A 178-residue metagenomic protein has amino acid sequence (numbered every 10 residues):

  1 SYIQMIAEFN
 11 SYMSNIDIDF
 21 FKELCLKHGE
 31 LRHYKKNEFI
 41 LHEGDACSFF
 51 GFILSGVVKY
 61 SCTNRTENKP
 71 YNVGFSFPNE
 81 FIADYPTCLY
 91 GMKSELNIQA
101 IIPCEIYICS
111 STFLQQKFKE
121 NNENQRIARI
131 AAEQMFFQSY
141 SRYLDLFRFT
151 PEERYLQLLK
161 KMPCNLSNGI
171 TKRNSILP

Functional and structural regions predicted by a protein language model:
S1-I3, D19-E23, E38-F50, K119 (+1 more regions): Short N-terminal helix-initiation segments at or just after the protein's N-terminus
S1-L31, T87: Cyclic nucleotide-binding regulatory module and flanking cytosolic helices
S11-Y12, K69-Y71, Y85-P86, R126-A128 (+1 more regions): Short, flexible segments with low predicted structural confidence
S14, F50, E105: Localized chelating/binding microdomains that coordinate divalent metal ions or stabilize phosphate-bearing
L31, F75, I106-I108: Conserved hydrophobic/aromatic beta-strand scaffold that supports enzyme active sites
R32-H33, F136: Short, flexible turn/loop "capping" segments at secondary-structure junctions
E38-A100: Cyclic nucleotide-binding regulatory domains
Q99-P103, Y107-I108, T112-P178: Polybasic "coupling" helices that flank or enter modular domains
